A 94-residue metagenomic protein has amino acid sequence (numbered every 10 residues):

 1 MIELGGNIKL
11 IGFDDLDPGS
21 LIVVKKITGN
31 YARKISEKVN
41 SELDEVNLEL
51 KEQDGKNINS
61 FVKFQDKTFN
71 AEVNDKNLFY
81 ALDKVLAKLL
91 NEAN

Functional and structural regions predicted by a protein language model:
M1-N94: Polyanion-binding surfaces on beta-sheet-dominated domains and ring/shell assemblies
